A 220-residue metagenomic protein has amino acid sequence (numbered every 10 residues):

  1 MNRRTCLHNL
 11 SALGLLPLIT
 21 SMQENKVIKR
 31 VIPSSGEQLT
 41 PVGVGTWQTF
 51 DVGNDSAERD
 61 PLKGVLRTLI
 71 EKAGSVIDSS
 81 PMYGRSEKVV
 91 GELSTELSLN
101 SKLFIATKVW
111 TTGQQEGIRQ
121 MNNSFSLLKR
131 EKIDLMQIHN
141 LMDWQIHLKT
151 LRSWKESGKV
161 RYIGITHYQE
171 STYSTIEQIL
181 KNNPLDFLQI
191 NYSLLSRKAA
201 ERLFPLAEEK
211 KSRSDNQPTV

Functional and structural regions predicted by a protein language model:
N2-L103: N-terminal binding-site loop/beta-alpha segment at the start of enzyme catalytic domains that lines or forms
K29, L66, E87, G91 (+4 more regions): Generic structural signal for well-ordered alpha-helices, preferentially at hydrophobic/aromatic core positions
P41-G43, V76, K102-A106, K132-L135 (+3 more regions): Structural preference for beta-strand elements that scaffold enzyme active sites
G45, S80-Y83, M136-H139, T166 (+1 more regions): Conserved residues at the C-terminal ends of beta-strands
S56-T68, Q114-L127, S171-Q178: Short, acidic/polar
P81, L97-E116, N140: Structural motif corresponding to the early beta-alpha repeats
I118-Q137, S153, S157: CE4/NodB-like, metal-dependent polysaccharide N-deacetylase domain that modifies extracellular/periplasmic N-acetylated
L141-V220: Beta/alpha (TIM)-barrel catalytic core signal, keyed to glycine-rich beta->alpha loops juxtaposed to Asp/Glu that bind
